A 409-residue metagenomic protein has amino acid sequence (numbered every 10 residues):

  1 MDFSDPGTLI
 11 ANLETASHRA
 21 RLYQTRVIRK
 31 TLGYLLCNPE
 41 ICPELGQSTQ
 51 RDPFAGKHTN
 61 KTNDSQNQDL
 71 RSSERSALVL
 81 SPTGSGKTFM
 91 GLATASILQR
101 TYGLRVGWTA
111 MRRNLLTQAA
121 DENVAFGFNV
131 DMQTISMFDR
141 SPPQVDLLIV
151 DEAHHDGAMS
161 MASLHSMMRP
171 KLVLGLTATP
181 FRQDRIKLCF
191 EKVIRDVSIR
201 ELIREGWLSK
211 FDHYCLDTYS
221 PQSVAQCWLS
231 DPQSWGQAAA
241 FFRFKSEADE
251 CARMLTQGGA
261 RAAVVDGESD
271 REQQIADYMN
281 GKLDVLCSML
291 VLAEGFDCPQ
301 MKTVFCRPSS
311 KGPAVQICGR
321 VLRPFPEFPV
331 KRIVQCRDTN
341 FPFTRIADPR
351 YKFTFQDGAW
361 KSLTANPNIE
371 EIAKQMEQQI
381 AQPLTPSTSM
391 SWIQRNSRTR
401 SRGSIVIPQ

Functional and structural regions predicted by a protein language model:
D2-A77: Conserved pre-motif I regulatory segment
E44, S72-A93: Walker A/P-loop
G127-F138, N280-E294: Conserved two-lobed SF2 helicase motor
A158-W207: Post-DEXD/H (motif II) to motif III coupling segment of the RecA-like Helicase ATP-binding lobe
R195-S246: Conserved interdomain linker/interface between the two RecA-like ATPase lobes of SF2 helicase motors
R261-L290: Conserved helicase ATPase core of P-loop NTP-dependent helicases/translocases
F296-S309, Q316, K331-Q335: A short beta-strand element within the Helicase C-terminal
V321-A347: Conserved segment of the helicase C-terminal RecA-like domain
